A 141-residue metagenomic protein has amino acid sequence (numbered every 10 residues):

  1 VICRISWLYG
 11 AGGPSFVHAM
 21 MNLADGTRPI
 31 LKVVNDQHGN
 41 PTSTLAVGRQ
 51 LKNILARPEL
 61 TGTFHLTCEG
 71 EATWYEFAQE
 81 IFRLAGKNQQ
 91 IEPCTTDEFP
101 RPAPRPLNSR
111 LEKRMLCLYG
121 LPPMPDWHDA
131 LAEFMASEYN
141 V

Functional and structural regions predicted by a protein language model:
V1-G39, L45-A46: NAD(P)-dependent short-chain dehydrogenase/reductase
I2, P41, E71, P93 (+2 more regions): Short aromatic/basic micro-patch
R4-I5, V34, C68, T95 (+3 more regions): A secondary-structure boundary/capping signal
S6-G10, Q37-N40, C68-A72, E98-P100: Short histidine/acidic/glycine/proline-rich micro-motifs that form metal- and phosphate-coordinating active-site loops
W7, F16, W74-F77, W127: Tryptophan-centric aromatic hotspots in well-structured domains and transmembrane helices
V47, L51, L66, F77 (+2 more regions): Non-catalytic, hydrophobic alpha-helical segments
Q50, R57-A103, L107, M135: Mid/C-terminal beta-alpha module of Rossmann-like enzyme folds, strongest in SDR-family dehydrogenases/epimerases
A72, L107-V141: C-terminal amphipathic/interface module of NAD(P)-dependent oxidoreductases and related NAD-binding regulators
